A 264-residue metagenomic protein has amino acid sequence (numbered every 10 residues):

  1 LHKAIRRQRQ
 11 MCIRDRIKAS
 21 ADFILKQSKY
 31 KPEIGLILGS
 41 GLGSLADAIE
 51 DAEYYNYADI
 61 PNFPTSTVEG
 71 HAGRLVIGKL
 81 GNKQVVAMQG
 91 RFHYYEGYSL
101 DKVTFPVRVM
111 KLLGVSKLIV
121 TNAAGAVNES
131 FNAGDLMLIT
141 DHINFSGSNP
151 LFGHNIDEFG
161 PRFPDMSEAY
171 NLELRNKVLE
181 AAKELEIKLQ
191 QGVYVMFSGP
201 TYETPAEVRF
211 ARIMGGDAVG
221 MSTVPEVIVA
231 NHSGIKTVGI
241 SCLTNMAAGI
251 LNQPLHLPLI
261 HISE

Functional and structural regions predicted by a protein language model:
L1-R9, I13, I260-E264: Single conserved hydrophobic/aromatic residue that forms the stacking wall/gate of nucleotide- or nucleobase-binding
Q10, R14-M166: Metabolite-binding pocket within alpha/beta catalytic cores that recognizes anionic/polar moieties
F23, Q27, E173, K177-I187: Generic non-transmembrane alpha-helical segments
Q84, S116-K117, K188, D217 (+1 more regions): Residue-level detector of anion-binding/catalytic polar loops
E184-D217: Active-site/ligand-binding-proximal alpha/beta "capping" segment
P205-A247: A C-terminal functional module that forms or caps the active site or interfaces directly with catalytic machinery
A248-S263: His/Asp/Glu-rich mid-to-C-terminal helical/loop segments that flank catalytic regions of hydrolases
